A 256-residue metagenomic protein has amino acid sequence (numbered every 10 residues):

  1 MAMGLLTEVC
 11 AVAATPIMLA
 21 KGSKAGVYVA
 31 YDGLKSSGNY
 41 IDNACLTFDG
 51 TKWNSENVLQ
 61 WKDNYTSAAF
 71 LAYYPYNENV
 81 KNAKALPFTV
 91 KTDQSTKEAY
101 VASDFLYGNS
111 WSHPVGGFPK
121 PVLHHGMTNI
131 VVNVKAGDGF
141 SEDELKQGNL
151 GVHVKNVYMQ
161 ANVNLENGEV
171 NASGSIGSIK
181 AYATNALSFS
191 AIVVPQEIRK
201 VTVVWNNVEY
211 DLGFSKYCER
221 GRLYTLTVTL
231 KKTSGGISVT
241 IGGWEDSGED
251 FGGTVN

Functional and structural regions predicted by a protein language model:
M1-K146, K180-F189, P195-E197, W205 (+2 more regions): Short, low-hydrophobicity acidic/polar segments
Y31, N133-K135, E144, N164-E166 (+3 more regions): Generic alpha-helix signal with a bias toward terminal, lower-confidence helices and secondary-structure junctions
N82, E142-D143, N162, G213 (+1 more regions): Short acidic, gly/pro-rich beta-turn/loop elements at beta-sheet edges and active-site/ligand-binding grooves
A85-L86, L165-G168, V204, T225-T227 (+1 more regions): Surface-exposed beta-strand edges and their flanking turn/coil or helix-capping segments
V134-D138, N156, T240: Generic secondary-structure microfeatures
Q147-Q196, T202-R222: Contiguous ligand/interfacial binding patches
N207-N256: Hydrophilic extracytoplasmic domains
